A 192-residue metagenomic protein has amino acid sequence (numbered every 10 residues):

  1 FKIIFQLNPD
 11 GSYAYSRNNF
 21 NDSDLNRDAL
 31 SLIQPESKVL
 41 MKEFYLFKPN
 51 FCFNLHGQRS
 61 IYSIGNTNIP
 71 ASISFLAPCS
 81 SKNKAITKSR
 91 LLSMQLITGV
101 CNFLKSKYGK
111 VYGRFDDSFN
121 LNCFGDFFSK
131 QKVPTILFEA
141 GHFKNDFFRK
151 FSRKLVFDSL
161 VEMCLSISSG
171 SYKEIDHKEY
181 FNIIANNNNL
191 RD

Functional and structural regions predicted by a protein language model:
F1-K110, S129: Active-site/substrate-binding loop(s) of hydrolase catalytic cores
F47, C79-K84, L96-D192: C-terminal accessory segments enriched in acidic
